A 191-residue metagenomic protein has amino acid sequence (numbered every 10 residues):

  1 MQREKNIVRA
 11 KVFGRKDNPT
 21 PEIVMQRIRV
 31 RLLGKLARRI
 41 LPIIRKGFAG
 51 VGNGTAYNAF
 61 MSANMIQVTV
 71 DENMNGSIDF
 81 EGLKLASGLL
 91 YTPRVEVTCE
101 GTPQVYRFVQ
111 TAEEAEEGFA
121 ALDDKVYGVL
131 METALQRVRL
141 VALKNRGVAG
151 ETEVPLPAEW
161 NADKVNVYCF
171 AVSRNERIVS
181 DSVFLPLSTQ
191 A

Functional and structural regions predicted by a protein language model:
M1-R94: Long, polar/Ser/Thr-enriched low-complexity segments that form simple helices or flexible linkers at protein ends
G52-A191: Charged linear interaction tracts used for macromolecular binding and regulation
